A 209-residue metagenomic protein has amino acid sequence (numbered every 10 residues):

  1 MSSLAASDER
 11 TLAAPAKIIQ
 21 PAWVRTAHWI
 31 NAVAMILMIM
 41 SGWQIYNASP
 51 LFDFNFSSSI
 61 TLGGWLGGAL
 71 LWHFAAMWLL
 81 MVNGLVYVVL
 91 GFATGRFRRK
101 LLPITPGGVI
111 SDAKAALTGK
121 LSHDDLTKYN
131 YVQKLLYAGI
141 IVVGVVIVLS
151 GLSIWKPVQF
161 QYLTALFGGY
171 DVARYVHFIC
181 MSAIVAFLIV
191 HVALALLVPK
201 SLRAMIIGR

Functional and structural regions predicted by a protein language model:
M1-R209: Membrane-embedded alpha-helical bundles that constitute the cytochrome b-like, heme-associated redox core of multi-pass
